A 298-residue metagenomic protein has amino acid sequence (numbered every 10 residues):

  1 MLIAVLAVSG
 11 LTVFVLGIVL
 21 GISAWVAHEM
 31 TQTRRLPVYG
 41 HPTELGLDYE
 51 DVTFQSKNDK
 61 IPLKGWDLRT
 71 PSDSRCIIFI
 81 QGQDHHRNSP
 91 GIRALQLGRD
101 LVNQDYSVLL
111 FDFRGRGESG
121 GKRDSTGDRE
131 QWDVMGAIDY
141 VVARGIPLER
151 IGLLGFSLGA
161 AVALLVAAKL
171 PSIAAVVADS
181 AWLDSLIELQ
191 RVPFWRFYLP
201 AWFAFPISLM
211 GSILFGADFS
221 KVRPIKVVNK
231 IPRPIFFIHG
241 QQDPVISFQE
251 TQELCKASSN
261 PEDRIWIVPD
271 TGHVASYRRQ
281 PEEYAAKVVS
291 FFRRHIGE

Functional and structural regions predicted by a protein language model:
S9-K57, W66: An N-terminal hydrophobic leader/cap segment in hydrolases
Q83-D100, F113: The serine-hydrolase catalytic nucleophile loop
G98-G120: Conserved alpha/beta-hydrolase
D124-G145: Alpha/beta-hydrolase active-site loop
L165-A217, K226-V227: Hydrolase active-site cap/lid region
K230-P232, F237-H239, D243: Short beta-strand/loop motif that positions the catalytic acidic residue of the alpha/beta-hydrolase fold
P244-E250: Conserved alpha/beta-hydrolase "acid-adjacent" motif
T271-A285: Catalytic histidine-centered segment of alpha/beta-hydrolase-like enzymes
